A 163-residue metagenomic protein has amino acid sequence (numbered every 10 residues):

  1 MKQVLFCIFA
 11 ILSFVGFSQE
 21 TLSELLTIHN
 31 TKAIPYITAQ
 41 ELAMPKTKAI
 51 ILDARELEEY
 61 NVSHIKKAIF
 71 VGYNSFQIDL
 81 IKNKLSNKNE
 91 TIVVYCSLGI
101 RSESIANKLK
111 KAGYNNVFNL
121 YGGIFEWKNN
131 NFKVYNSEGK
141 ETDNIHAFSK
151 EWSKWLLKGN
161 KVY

Functional and structural regions predicted by a protein language model:
M1-E24: Bacterial Sec-dependent N-terminal signal peptides
K2-L5, L42, K88: Hydrophobic alpha-helical segments and their boundary regions
G16-Y36, P45-T47, N61-E90, E103-Y163: Rhodanese-like catalytic fold shared by cysteine-dependent sulfurtransferases and DSP/PTP-type phosphatases
L42, I50-R55, A68: Short hydrophobic beta-strand that contains or immediately precedes a catalytic carboxylate
E58: Conserved alpha-helical interface elements of two-component signaling phosphotransfer modules
Y95: Short, surface-exposed ligand- or partner-binding patches at beta-edge/loop junctions that are enriched in aromatics
G99-I100: Residue-level detector of alpha-helix initiation sites
